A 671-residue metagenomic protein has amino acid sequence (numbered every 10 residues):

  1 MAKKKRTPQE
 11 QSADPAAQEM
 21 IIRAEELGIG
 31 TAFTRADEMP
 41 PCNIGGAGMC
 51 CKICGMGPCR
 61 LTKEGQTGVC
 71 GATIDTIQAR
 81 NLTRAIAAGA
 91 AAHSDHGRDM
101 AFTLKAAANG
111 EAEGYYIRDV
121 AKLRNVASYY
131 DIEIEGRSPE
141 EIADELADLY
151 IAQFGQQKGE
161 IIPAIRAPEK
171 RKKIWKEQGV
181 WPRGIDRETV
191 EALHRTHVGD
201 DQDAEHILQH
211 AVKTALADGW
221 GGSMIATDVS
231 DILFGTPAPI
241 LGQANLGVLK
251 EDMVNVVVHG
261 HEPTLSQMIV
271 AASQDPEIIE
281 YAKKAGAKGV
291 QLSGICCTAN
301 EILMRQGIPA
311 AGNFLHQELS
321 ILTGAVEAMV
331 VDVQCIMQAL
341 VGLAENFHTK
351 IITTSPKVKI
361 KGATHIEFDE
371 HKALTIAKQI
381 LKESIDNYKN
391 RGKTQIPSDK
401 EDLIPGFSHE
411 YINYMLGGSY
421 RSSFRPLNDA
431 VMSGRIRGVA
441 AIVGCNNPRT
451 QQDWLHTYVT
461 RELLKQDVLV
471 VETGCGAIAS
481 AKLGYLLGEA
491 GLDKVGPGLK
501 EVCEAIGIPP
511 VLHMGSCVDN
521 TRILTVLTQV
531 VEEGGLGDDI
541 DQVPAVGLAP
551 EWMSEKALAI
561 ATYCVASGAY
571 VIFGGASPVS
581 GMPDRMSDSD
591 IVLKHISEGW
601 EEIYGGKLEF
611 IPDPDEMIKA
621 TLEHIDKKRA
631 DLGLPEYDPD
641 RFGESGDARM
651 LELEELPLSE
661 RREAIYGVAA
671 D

Functional and structural regions predicted by a protein language model:
A2-D671: Anaerobic metallocofactor- and corrinoid-dependent redox/one-carbon enzyme cores, especially those from methanogenesis
